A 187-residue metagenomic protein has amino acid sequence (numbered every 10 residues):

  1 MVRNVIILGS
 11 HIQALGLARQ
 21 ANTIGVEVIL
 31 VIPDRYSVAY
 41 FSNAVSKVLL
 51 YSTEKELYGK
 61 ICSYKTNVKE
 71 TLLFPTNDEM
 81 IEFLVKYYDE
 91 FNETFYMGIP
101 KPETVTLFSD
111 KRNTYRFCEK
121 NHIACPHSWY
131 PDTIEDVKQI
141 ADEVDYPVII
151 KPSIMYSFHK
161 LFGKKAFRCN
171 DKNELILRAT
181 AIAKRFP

Functional and structural regions predicted by a protein language model:
M1-K101, E135-Q139: ATP-binding N-terminal substructure of ATP-dependent carboxylate-amine bond-forming enzymes
Y36-A39, E103-L107, Y156-S157: Short gly/pro/ser/thr-enriched loop/turn and capping motifs at secondary-structure boundaries
L107-P187: Active-site nucleotide/adenylate-binding loops and adjacent lid/helix of ATP-dependent enzymes
